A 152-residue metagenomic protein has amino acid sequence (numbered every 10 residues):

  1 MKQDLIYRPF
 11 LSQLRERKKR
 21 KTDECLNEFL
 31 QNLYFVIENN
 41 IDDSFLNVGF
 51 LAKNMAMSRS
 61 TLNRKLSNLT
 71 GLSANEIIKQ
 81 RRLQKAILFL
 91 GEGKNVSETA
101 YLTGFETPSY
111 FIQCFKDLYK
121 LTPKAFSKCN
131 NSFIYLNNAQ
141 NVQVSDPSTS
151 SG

Functional and structural regions predicted by a protein language model:
M1-D43, K128-D146, S150: Inter-domain helical "communication" segments and dimerization helices that couple sensory or membrane-embedded modules
S12, E16, L30-Q31, M57 (+3 more regions): Generic signal for short, ordered secondary-structure residues within or immediately flanking folded domains
T22-L26, N40, M55, N75-I78 (+1 more regions): Residue-level marker of regulatory loop/turn positions in helix-turn-helix DNA-binding domains and in histidine
E24-N27, L46, S60, K94: Conserved catalytic/ATP-binding subdomain
Y34-L46, L66, T70, I87-N95 (+2 more regions): Basic, amphipathic alpha-helical hairpins
V48-I78, Y101-A125: Basic/polar phosphate-binding segments, predominantly the helix-turn-helix DNA-binding elements of transcriptional
N68-E106, C129-D146: Terminal helix-turn-helix DNA-binding modules in bacterial transcription factors
